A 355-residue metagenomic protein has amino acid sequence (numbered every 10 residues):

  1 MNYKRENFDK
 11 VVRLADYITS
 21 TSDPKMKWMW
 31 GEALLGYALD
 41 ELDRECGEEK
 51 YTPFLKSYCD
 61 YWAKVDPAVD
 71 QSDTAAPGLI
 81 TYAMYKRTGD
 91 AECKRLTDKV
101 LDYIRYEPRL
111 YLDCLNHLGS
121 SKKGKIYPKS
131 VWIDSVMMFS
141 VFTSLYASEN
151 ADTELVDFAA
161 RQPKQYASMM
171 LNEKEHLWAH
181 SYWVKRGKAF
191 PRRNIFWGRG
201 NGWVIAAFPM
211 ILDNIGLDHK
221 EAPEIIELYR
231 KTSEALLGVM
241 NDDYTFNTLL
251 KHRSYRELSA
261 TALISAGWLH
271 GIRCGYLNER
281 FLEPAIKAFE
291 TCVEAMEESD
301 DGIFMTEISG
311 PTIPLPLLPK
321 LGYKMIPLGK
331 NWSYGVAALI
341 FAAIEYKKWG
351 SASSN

Functional and structural regions predicted by a protein language model:
N2-A33, D40, E45, E49-K50 (+6 more regions): CBM-like carbohydrate-recognition segments
R13, F54-S57, K99, F158-R161 (+3 more regions): A non-catalytic, amphipathic alpha-helix used as a structural packing/dimerization or gating element in enzyme scaffolds
I18, I104, Y166, I211 (+2 more regions): Hydrophobic alpha-helical packing residues
K27, V131-S135, A151, F158 (+4 more regions): Short, contiguous, pocket-lining structural segments that sit at or immediately flank catalytic/ligand-binding sites
T52-P53, K64-K185, F190-R192, E298 (+1 more regions): Extended ligand-binding groove/face enriched in aromatic
Y146-D157, I211-P223, G271-E279: Inter-helical turn/loop segments and adjacent helix faces that build the functional surface of alpha-helical bundle
W203-K251: Oxyanion-binding "anion nests"
